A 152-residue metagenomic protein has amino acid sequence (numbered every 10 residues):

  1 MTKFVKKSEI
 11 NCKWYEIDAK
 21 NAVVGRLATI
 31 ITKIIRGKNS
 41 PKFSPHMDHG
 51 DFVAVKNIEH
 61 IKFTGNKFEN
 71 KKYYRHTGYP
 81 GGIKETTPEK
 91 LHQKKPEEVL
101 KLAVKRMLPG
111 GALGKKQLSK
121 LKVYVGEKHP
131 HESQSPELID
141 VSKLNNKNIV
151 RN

Functional and structural regions predicted by a protein language model:
M1-L102, L108, A112, S135-N152: Ribosome large-subunit tunnel/peptidyl-transferase-proximal elements
G114-Y124: C-terminal structural segments of small proteins and small subunits
Y124-D140: Acidic, Mg2+-coordinating catalytic module of metal-dependent nucleases/exonucleases that use a two-metal-ion mechanism
